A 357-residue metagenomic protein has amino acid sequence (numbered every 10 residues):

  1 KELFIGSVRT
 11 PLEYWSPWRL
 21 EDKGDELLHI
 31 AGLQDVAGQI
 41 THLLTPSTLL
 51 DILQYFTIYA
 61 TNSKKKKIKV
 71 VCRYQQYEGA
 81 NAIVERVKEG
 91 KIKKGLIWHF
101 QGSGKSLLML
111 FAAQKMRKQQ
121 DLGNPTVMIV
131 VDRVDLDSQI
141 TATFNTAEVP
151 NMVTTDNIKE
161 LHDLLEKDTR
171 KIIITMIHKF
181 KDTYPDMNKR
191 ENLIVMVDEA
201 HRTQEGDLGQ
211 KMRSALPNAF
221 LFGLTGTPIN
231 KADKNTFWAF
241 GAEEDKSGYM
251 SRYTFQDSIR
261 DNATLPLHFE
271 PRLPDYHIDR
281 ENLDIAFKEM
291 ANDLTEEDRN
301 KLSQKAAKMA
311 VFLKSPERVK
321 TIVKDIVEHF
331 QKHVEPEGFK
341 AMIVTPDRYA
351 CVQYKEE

Functional and structural regions predicted by a protein language model:
K1-M128, D135-P150, D168-I172, R190-N192 (+1 more regions): ATP-dependent helicase/translocase motor core
Q101, H201-R202, A215-A232: Conserved helicase ATPase motor motifs in RecA-like P-loop NTPase domains
V131-V134, T154-D163, I177-D182, P346-R348: Conserved helicase motor
L136, K179, E199-T203, I229-N230 (+1 more regions): Residues immediately C-terminal
I158-I173, D186-M187: Conserved motor-coupling elements within RecA-like helicase/translocase cores
N188-F220: SF2 helicase catalytic motif II
K234-G338, K355-E356: Interdomain helical connector at the RecA1-RecA2 junction of SF1/SF2 helicase-like NTPases
R348-E357: Conserved helicase motor "Helicase C" RecA-like lobe of SF1/SF2 P-loop NTPases
